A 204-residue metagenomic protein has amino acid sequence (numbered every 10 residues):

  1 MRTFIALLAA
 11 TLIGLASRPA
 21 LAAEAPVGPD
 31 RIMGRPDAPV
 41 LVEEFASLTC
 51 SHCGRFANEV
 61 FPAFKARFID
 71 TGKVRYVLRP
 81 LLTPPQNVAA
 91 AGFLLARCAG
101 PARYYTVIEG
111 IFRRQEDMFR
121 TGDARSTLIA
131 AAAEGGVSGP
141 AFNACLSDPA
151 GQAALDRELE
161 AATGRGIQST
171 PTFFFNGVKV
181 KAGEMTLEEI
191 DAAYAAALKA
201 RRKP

Functional and structural regions predicted by a protein language model:
M1-T3: Positively charged n-region of N-terminal signal peptides that target proteins for export
I5, S47, A130-P204: C-terminal cap of thioredoxin/glutaredoxin-like
I5-L12: Sec-dependent signal peptide hydrophobic core
L12-L21: C-terminal segment of classical bacterial N-terminal signal peptides
E24-L41: A short beta-strand-turn-helix
A38-L41, G72, A91, G135 (+1 more regions): Envelope-exposed proteins and targeting segments
L41-E44, R75-L78, T172-F174: Soluble periplasmic/extracytoplasmic beta-strand elements of cell-envelope proteins
L48, G54-A133, A200: Structural alpha/beta surface segment adjacent to cysteine/selenocysteine redox centers across thiol/disulfide enzymes
